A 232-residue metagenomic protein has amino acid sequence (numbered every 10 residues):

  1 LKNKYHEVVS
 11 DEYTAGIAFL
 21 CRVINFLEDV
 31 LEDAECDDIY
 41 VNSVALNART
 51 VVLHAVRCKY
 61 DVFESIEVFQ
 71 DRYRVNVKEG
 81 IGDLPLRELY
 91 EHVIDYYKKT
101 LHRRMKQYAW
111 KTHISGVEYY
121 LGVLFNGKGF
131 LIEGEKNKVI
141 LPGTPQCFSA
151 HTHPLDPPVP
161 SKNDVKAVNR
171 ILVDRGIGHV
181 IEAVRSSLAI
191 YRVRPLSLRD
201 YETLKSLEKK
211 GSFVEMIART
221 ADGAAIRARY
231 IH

Functional and structural regions predicted by a protein language model:
L1-G80, G134-H232: Active-site-proximal loop/helix of nucleotide/amide-processing enzymes and allied scaffolds
D71-Y96: Short, compositionally biased leader-like segments
L89-I114, F125-N126, L131, K138 (+1 more regions): Short N-terminal edge-element motif at the start of the domain
Y90-Y96, Y120-L121, A150-L155: N-terminal start-of-chain detector that recognizes signal peptides and the immediate post-cleavage beginning
V117-F125, V180-V184: Short beta-strand scaffold segments in enzyme catalytic cores
